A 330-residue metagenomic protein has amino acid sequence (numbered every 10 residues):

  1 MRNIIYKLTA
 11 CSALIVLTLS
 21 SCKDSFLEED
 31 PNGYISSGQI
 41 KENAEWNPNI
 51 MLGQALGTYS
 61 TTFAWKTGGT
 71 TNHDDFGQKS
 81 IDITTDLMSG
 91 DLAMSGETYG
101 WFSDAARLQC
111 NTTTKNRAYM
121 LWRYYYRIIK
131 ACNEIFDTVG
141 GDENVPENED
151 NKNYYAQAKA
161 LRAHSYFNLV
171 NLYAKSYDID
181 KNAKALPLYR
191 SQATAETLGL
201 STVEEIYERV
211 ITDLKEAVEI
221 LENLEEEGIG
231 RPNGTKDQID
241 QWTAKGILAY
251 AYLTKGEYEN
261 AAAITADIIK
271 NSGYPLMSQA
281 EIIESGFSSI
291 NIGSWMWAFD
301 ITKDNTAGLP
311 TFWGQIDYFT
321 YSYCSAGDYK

Functional and structural regions predicted by a protein language model:
M1-S20: Sec-dependent bacterial lipoprotein signal peptides
C22-I81, T265: Membrane-proximal, proline-rich intrinsically disordered regions
K23-D24, L221, Q241-W242, G246-P275: Aromatic-residue-lined binding/catalytic grooves and analogous aromatic/hydrophobic interfacial grooves in multimeric
H73, Q238, N260-K330: Hydrophobic-face positions in mid-chain alpha helices that act as interaction patches
G96-Y173, S201, E219-E222: Conserved, well-structured interaction surfaces
E149, L172-E208: Short coil/linker segments at helix-helix boundaries
V170-Y177, E225, T254-G256: Short coil/turn linking the two alpha-helices of tandem helical-hairpin repeats
